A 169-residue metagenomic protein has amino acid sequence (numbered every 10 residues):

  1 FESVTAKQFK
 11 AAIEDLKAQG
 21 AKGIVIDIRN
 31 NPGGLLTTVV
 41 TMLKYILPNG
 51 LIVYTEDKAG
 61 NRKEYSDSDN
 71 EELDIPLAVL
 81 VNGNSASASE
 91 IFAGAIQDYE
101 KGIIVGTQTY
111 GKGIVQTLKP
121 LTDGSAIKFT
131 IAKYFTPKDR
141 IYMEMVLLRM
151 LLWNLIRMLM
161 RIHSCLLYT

Functional and structural regions predicted by a protein language model:
F1-K112, Q116-K119: Cleft-lining beta-strand/loop regions that shape enzyme active-site pockets
D27, D98, M150, M160-I162: Acidic side chains
R62, T107, I131-A132, R161: Generic intrinsically disordered, low-complexity segments enriched for polar/acidic and small residues
L73-V79, G124-K133: A polyampholytic, Gly/Pro-enriched intrinsically disordered region
Q116-P120, I127-M160: Conserved P-loop NTPase
Y168-T169: Conserved small/polar residues in nucleotide/adenosyl-binding loops
